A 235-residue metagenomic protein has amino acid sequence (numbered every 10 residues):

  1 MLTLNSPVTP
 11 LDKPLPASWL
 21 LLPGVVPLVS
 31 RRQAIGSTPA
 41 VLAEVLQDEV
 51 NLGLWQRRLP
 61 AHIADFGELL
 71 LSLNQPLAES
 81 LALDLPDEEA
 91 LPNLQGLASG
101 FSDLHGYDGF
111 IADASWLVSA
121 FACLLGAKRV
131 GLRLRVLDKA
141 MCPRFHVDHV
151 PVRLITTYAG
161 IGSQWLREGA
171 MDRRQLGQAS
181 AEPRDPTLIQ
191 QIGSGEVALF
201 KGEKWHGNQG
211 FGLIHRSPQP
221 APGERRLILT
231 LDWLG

Functional and structural regions predicted by a protein language model:
L2-A98, D108-W116: N-terminal auxiliary "cap/dimerization" subdomain that precedes the catalytic jelly-roll/cupin core of mononuclear
P39, A140-P143, L213-R216: Glycine-rich, charged/polar anion/phosphate-binding loops that engage phosphate groups from diverse ligands
E49-L52, P151-L154, G195, R225-R226: Short, surface-exposed beta-edge/turn micro-motifs
I63-D65, W165-R167, K201, N208-Q209: Short helix/loop capping segments that flank catalytic or ligand/cofactor-binding pockets
P92-K139, V147: Extracellular-facing segments of soluble proteins and assemblies that are Gly/Ser/Thr-biased and enriched in aromatics
A114, L134-V136, T156-E168, S217 (+1 more regions): Active-site environment of non-heme Fe oxygenases that use a 2-His-1-carboxylate facial triad
K139-E196: Catalytic core of non-heme Fe(II) oxygenases with the double-stranded beta-helix
P183-G235: Catalytic core of Fe(II)/2-oxoglutarate
